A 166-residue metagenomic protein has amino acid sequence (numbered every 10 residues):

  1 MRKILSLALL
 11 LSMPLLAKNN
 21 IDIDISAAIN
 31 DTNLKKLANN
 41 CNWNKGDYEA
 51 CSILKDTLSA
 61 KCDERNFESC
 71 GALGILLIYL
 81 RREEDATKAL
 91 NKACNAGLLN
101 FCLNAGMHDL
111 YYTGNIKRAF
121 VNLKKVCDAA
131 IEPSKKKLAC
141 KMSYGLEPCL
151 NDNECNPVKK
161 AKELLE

Functional and structural regions predicted by a protein language model:
M1-N20: Classical Sec-dependent N-terminal signal peptides that target proteins to the secretory pathway
K18-D56: N-terminal leader/linker segments that initiate helical-solenoid repeat arrays
L34-L37, C51, L58, C70 (+3 more regions): TPR repeat positional signature
C41-D47, R65-N66, A96-L99, D109-Y112 (+3 more regions): Short helix-capping/linker turns of helical repeat alpha-solenoids
L80, Y112-T113: Structural motif corresponding to the intra-repeat A-B loop/turn of tetratricopeptide repeats
